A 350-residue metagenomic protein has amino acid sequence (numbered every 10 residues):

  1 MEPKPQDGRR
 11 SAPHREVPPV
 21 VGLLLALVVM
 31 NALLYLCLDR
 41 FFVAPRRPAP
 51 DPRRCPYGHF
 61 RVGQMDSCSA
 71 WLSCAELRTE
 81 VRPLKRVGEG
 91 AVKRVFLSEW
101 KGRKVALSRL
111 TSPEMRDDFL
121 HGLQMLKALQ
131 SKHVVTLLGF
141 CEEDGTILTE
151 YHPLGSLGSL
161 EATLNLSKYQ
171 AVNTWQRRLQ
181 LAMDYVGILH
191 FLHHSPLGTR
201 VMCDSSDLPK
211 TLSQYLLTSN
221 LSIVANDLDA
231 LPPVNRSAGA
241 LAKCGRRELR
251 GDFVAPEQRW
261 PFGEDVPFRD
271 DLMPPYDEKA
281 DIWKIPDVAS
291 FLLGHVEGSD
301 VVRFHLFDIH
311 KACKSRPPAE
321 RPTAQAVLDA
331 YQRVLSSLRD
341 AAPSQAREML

Functional and structural regions predicted by a protein language model:
E2-R86: Juxta-kinase regulatory segment immediately upstream of eukaryotic protein kinase catalytic domains
F60, C68-A128, V134-T136, E142-D144: ATP-binding glycine-rich loop module of kinase domains
T136-L181: Conserved structural core of kinase catalytic domains
G187-S206: Protein kinase catalytic-loop region centered on the HRD/HxD motif
M202-D265: Activation segment/activation loop of eukaryotic-type protein kinase catalytic domains
D281: Conserved catalytic-loop aspartate of Hanks-type protein kinases
S299-R316: Conserved C-terminal C-lobe helix
R316-A342: Terminal C-lobe "cap" of eukaryotic-type protein kinase domains
